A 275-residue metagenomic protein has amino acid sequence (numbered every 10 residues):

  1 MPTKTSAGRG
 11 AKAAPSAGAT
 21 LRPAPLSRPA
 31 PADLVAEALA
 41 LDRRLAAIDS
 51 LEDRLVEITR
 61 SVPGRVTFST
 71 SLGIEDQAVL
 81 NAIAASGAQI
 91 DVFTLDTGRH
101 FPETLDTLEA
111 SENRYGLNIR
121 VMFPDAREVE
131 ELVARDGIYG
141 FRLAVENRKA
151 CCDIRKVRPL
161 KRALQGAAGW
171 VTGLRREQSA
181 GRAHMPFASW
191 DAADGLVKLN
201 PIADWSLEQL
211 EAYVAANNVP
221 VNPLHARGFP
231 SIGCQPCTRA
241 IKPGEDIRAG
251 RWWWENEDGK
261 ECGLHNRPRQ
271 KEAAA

Functional and structural regions predicted by a protein language model:
P2-A275: Nucleotide-activated chemistry modules centered on ATP-dependent adenylation/adenylyltransferase
